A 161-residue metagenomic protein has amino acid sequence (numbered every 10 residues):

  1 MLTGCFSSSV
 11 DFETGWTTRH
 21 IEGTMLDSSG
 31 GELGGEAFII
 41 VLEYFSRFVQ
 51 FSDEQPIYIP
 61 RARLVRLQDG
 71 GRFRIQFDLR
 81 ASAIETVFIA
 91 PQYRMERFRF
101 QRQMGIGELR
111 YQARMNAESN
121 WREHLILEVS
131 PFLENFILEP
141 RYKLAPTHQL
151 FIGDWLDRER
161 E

Functional and structural regions predicted by a protein language model:
C5-H20, T24-G31, A37-I39, P140 (+1 more regions): Beta-strand-rich domain onsets/edges
S28-Q55: Short, ordered, surface-exposed loop/turn motifs in non-cytosolic proteins
G31, R74-I84: Short Pro-Gly-centered beta-turn/loop motif in secreted/extracellular proteins
R47-R74: Short, acidic Ser/Thr/Gly-rich low-complexity loop/linker segments typical of extracellular and cell-surface proteins
R66-D69, Q103-G107: Short proline/glycine- and polar residue-rich coil/turn motifs
S82-I106: A short, solvent-exposed loop/turn motif at the edges and junctions of modular extracellular/periplasmic domains
L109-E161: Compositionally biased low-complexity segments at domain edges in trafficked proteins and select soluble regulators
